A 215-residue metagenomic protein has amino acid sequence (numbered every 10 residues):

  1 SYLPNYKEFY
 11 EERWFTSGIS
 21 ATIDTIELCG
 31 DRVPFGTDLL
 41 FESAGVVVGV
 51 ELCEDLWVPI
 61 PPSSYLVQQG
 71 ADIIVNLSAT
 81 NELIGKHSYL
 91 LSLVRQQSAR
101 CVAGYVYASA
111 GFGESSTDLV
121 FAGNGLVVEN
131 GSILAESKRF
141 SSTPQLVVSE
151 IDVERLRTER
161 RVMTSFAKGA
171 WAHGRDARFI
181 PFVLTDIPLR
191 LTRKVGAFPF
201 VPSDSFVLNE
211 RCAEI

Functional and structural regions predicted by a protein language model:
S1-I215: Enzyme catalytic cores with a strong preference for nitrogen-chemistry domains
